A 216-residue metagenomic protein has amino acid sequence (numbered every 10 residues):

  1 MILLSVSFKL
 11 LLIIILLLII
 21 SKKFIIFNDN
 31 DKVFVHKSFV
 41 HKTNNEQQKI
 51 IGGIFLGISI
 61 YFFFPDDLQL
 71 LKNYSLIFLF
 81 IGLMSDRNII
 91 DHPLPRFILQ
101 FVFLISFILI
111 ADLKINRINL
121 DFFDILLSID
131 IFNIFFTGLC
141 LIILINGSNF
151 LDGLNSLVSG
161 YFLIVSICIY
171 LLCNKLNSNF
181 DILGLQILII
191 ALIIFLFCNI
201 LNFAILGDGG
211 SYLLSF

Functional and structural regions predicted by a protein language model:
I2-F216: "…together with the soluble PPM/PP2C metallo-phosphatase catalytic core" -> "…together with the soluble PPM/PP2C
